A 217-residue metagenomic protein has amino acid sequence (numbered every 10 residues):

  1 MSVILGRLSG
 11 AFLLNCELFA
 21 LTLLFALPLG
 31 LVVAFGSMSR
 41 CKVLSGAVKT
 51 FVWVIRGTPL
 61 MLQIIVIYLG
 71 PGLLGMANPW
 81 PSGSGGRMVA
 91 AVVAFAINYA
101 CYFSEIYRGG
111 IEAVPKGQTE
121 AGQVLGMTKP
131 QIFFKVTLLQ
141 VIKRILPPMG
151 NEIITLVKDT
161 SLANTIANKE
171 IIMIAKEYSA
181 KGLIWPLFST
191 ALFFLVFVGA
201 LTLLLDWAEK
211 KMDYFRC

Functional and structural regions predicted by a protein language model:
M1-C217: Transmembrane alpha-helices and adjacent helix-loop boundaries
